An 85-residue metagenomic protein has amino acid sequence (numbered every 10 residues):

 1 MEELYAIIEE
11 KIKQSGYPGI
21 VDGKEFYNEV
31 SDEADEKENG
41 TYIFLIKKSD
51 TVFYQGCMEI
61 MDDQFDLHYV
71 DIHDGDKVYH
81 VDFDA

Functional and structural regions predicted by a protein language model:
M1-E2, D82-A85: Short intrinsically disordered terminal tails
M1-G23: N-terminal trafficking/processing presequences and adjacent post-cleavage segments of proteins routed to secretion
Y17-F83: Acidic, low-complexity, intrinsically disordered interaction modules
